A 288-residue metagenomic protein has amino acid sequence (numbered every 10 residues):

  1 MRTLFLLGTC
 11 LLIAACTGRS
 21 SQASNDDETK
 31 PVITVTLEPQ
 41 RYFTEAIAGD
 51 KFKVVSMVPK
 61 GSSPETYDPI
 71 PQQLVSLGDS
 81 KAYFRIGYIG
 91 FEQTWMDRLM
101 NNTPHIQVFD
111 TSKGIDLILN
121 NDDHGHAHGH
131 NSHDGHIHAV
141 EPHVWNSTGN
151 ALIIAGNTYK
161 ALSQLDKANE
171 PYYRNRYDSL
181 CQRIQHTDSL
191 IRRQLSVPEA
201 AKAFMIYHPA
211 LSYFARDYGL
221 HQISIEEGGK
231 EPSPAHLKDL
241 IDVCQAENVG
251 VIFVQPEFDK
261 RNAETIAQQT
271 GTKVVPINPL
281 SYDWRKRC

Functional and structural regions predicted by a protein language model:
M1-A14: Sec-dependent bacterial lipoprotein signal peptides
C16-C288: Extracytoplasmic metal-acquisition and chelation regions
